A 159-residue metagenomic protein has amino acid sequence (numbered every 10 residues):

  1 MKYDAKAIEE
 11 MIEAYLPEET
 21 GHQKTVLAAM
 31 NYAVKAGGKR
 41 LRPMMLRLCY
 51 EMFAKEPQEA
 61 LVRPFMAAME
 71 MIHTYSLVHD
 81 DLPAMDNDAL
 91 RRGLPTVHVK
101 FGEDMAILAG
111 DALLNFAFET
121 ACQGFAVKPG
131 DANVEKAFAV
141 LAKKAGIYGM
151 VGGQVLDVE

Functional and structural regions predicted by a protein language model:
M1-A5: Cytosolic-side membrane-entry/anchor segment at the start of a transmembrane helix
K6-E159: Mg2+-dependent prenyl diphosphate-binding active-site environment of isoprenoid biosynthetic enzymes
